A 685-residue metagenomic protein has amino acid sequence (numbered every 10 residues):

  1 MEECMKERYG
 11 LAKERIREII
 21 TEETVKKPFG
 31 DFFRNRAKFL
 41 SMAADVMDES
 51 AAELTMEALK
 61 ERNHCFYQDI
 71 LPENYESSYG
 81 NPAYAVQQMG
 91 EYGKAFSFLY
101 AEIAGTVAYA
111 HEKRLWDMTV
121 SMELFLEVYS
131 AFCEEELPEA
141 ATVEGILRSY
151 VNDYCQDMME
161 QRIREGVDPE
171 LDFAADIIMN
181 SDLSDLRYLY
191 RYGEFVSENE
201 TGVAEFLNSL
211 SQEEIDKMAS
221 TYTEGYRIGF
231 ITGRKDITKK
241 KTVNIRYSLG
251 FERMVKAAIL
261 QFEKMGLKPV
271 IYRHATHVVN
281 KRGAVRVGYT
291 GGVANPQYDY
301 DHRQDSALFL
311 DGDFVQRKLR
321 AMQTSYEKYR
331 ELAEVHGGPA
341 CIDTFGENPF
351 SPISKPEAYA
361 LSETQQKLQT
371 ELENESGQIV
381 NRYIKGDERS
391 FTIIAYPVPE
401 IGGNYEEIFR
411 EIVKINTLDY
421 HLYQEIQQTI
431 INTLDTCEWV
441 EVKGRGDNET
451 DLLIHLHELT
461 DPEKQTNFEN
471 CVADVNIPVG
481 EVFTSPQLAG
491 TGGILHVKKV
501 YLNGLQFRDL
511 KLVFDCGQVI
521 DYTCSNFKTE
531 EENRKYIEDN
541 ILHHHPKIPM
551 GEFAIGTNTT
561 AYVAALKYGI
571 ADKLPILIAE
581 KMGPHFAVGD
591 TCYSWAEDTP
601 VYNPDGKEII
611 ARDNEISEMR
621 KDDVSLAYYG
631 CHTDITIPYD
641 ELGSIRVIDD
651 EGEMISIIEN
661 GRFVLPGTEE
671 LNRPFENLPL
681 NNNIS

Functional and structural regions predicted by a protein language model:
E2-A489, E659-S685: Active-site bordering "gate/hinge" segments that shape substrate access to catalytic or cofactor-binding pockets
R246, Y272, I394, K443-R445 (+6 more regions): Generic beta-strand/beta-sheet core signal
G250, E347-P349, V398, D447 (+8 more regions): Short, glycine-/Ser/Thr-/acidic-enriched flexible segments
Q378, I426-Q428, V479-V482, L495-V500 (+3 more regions): Glycine-rich, charged/polar anion/phosphate-binding loops that engage phosphate groups from diverse ligands
Q487-H545: Long, well-ordered mid-to-C-terminal structural blocks that present hydrophobic/aromatic surfaces
G490-G492, F507-D509, C516-V519, I548-E552 (+3 more regions): Active-site lining segments that contact anionic ligands and/or coordinate catalytic metals
Y522-E597: Dual-mode signal for accessory low-complexity, basic/Gly-rich regions
D605-S685: Extended hydrophobic packing segments that form well-structured cores
